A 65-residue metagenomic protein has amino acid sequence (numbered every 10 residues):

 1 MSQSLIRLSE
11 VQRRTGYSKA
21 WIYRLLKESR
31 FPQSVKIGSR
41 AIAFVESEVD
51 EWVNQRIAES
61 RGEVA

Functional and structural regions predicted by a protein language model:
M1-W21, E48, N54-I57: Polyanion-binding surface elements
S18-A20, L25, F31: A short, structured beta-strand/loop element
L26, V53: DNA major-groove recognition helix of helix-turn-helix
P32, D50: Nucleotide phosphate-binding site architecture
S34-K36: Beta-hairpin "wing" of winged helix-turn-helix
A41-V45: Minor-groove-contacting beta-hairpin "wing" of winged helix-turn-helix DNA-binding domains
R61-A65: Short intrinsically disordered terminal tails
